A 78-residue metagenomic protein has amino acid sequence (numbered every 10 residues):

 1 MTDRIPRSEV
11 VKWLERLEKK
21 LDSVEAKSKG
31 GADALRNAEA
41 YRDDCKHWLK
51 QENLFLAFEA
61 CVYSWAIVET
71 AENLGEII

Functional and structural regions predicted by a protein language model:
M1-L35: Amphipathic, heptad-repeat alpha-helical segments
A38, D43-C45: Conserved small-residue packing positions in alpha-helical repeats and bundles
W65-I78: Short, charge-rich amphipathic alpha-helical segments embedded in non-transmembrane helical bundles/solenoids
